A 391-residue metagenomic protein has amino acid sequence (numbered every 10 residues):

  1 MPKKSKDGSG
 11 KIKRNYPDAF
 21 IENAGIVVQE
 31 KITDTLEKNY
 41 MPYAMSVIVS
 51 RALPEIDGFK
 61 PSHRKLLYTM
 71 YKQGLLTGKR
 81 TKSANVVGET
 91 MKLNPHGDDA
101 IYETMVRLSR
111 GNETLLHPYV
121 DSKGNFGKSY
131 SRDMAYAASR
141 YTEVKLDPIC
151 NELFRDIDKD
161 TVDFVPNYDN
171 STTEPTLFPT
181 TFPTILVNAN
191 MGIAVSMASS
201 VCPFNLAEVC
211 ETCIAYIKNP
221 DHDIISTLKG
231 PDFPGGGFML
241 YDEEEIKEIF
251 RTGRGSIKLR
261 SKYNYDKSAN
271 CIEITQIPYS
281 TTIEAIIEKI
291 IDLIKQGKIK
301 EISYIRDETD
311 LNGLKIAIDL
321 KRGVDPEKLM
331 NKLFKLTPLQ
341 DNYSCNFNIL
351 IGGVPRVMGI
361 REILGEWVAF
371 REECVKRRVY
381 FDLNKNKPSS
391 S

Functional and structural regions predicted by a protein language model:
P2-G253, K315-A317: Catalytic phosphate-handling regions of large nucleic-acid enzymes and associated NTPases
P2-Y16, N23-K31, M191-I193, M197-S391: C-terminal interaction appendages of subunits in large macromolecular complexes
